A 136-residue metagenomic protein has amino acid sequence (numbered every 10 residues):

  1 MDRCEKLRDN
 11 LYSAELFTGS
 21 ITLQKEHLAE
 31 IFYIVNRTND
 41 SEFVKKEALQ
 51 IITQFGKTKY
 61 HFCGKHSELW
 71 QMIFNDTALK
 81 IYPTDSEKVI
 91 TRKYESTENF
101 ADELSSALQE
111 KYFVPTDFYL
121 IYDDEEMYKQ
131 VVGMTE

Functional and structural regions predicted by a protein language model:
D2-E136: ATP-dependent carboxylate-amine ligase
